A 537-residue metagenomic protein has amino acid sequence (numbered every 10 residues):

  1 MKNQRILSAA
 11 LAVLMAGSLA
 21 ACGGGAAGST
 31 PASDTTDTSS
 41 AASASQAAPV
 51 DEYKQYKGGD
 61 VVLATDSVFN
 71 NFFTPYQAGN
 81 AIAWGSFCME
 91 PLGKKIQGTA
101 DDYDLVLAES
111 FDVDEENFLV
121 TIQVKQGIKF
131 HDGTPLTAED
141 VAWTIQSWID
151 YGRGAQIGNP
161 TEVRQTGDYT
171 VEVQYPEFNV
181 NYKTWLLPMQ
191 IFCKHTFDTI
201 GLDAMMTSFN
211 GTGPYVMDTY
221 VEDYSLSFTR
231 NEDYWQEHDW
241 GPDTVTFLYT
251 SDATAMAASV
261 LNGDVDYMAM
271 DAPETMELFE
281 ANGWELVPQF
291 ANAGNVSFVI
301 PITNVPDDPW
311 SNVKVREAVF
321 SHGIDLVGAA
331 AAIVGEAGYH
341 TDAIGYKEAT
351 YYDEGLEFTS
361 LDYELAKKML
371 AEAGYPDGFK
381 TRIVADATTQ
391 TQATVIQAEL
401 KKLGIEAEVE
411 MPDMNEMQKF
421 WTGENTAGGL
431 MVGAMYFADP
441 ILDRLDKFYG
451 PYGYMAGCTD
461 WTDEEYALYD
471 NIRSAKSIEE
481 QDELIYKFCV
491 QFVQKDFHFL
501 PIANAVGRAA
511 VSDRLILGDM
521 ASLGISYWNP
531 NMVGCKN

Functional and structural regions predicted by a protein language model:
L63, E222, K367-Y436, N504-G507: Ligand/substrate-recognition segments at binding pockets and active sites
L63-E115, N210-G211: N-terminal lobe/hinge region of extracytoplasmic solute-binding protein
I96-G98, L187-D239, T244, E364: Gly/Pro-rich hinge or "lid" segments in bacterial periplasmic/extracellular proteins
D112, E116, Q123, A155-F197 (+1 more regions): Surface-exposed binding/hinge segments that line and control ligand-binding clefts or catalytic entry sites
T137-W143, D168-E172, G213-P214, P242-T244 (+3 more regions): Alpha-helical secondary-structure segments
D233-L278, E406: Ligand-site clamp/hinge motif
N295-V296, F320-T350, T388-Q397, T422-N537: Detector for C-terminal structural segments
A337-A371: Structural transition elements
